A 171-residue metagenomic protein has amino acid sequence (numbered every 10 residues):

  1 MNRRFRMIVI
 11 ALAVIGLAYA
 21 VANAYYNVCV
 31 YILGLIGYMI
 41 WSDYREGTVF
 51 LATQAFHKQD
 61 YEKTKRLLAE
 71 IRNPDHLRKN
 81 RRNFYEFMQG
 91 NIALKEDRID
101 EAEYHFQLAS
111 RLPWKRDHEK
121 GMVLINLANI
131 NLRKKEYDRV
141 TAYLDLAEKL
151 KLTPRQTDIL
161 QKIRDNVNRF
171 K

Functional and structural regions predicted by a protein language model:
I40, L77-R81, K115-H118, T153-R155: Short coil/turn linker motifs that delimit alpha-helical repeat modules in TPR/alpha-solenoid proteins
R45-L77: Alpha-helical segment of the N-proximal tetratricopeptide repeat
F50, R81-M88, E119-N126, I159-N166: "A position-specific structural signal for the A-helix of alpha-solenoid helical repeats
Y61-E62, I99, Y137: TPR-repeat structural position
A69-N73, Q107-P113, D145-K151: Amphipathic alpha-helical segments of tetratricopeptide repeats
